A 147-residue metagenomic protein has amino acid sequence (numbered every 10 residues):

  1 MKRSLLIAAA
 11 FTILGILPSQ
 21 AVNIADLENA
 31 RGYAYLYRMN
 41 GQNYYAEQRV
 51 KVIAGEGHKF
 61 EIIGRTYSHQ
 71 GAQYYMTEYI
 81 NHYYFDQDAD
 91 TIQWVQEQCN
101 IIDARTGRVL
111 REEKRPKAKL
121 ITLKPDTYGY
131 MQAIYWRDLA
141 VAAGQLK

Functional and structural regions predicted by a protein language model:
S4-L17: Sec-dependent N-terminal signal peptides
A21-I80, D86-K147: N-terminal secretory-pathway/extracellular module detecting exported/lumenal segments and adjacent signal-anchor/first
